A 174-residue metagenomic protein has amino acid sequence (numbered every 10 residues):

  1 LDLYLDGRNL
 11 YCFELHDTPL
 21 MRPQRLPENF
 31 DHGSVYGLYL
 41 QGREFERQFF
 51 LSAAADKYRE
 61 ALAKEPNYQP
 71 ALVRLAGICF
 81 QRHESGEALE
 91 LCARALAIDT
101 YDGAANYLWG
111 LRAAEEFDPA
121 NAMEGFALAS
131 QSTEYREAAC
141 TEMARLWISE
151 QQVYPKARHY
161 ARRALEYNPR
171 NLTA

Functional and structural regions predicted by a protein language model:
L1-G33: Long, contiguous interaction/recruitment modules in multidomain scaffold/adaptor proteins
D31-K64: Alpha-helical segment of the N-proximal tetratricopeptide repeat
R43, G77, L111, R145-L146: Residue-level recognition of tetratricopeptide repeat
F49-E60, Q81-R94, E115-L128, S149-R163: Structural signature of tandem alpha-helical TPR/SEL1-like repeats, specifically the intra-repeat loop/turn
K64, I98, S132, E166-Y167: Structural marker of alpha-solenoid helical repeat scaffolds
R74, L108, E142-M143: Canonical tetratricopeptide repeat
